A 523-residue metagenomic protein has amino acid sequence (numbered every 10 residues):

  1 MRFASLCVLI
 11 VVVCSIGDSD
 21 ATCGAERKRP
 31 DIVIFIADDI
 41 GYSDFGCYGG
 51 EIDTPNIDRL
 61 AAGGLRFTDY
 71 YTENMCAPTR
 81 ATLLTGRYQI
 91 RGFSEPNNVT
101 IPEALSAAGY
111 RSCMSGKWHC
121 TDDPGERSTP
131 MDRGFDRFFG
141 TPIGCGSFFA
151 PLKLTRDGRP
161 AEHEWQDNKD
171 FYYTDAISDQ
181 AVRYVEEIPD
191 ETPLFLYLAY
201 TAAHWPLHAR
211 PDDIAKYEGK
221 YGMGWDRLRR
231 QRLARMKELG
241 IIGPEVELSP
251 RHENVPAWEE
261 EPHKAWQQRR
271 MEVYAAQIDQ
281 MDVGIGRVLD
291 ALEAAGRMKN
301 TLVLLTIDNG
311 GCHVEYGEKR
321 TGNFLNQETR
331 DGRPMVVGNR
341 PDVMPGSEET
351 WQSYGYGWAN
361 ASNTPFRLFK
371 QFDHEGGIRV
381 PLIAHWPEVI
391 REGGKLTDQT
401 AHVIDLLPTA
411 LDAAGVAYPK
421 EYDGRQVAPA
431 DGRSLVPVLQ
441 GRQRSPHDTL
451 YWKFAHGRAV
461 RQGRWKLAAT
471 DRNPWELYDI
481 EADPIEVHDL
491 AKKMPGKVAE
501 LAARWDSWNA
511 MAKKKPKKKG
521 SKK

Functional and structural regions predicted by a protein language model:
R2, A21-D471, W475, A482-K523: Formylglycine-dependent sulfatase
A4-D18: Bacterial N-terminal signal peptides
